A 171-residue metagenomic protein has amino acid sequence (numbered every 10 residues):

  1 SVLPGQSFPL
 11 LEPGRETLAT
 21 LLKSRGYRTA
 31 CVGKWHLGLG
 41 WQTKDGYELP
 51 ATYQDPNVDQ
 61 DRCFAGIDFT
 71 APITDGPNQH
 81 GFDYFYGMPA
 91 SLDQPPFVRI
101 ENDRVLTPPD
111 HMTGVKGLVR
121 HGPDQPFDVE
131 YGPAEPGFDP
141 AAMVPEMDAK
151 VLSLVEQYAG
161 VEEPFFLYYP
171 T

Functional and structural regions predicted by a protein language model:
S1-T171: Formylglycine-dependent sulfatase
